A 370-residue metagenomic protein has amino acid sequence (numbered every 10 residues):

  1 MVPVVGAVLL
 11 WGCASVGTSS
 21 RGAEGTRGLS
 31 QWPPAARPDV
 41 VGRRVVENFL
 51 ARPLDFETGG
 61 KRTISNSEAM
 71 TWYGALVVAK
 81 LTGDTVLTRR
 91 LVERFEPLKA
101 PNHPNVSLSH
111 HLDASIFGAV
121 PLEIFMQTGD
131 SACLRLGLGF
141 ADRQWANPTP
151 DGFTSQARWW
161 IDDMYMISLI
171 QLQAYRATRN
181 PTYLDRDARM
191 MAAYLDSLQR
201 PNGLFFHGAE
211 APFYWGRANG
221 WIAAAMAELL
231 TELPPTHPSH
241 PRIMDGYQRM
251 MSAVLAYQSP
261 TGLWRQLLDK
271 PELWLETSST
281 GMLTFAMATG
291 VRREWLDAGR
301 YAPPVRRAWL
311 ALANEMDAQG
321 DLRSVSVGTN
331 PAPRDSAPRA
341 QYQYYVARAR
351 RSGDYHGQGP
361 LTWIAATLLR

Functional and structural regions predicted by a protein language model:
M1-V5: Bacterial N-terminal signal peptides that target proteins for export
T26-A69, V78-G118, I124-T128, A132-F140 (+3 more regions): CBM-like carbohydrate-recognition segments
L54, G83, K99-P104, G129 (+6 more regions): Helix-capping and short linker residues that terminate individual alpha-solenoid repeat units
K61-A75, S107-F125, W159-Q171, Y214-L230 (+1 more regions): Aromatic-lined, polymer-binding surfaces characteristic of secreted/periplasmic polysaccharide-degrading enzymes
C133-L169: Asp-box/WD-like beta-propeller blade repeats and closely related beta-sheet repeat scaffolds
I161-D162, L172-L267, L273-T284, L296-Y342 (+1 more regions): Extended ligand-binding clefts on enzyme/binding-domain cores
